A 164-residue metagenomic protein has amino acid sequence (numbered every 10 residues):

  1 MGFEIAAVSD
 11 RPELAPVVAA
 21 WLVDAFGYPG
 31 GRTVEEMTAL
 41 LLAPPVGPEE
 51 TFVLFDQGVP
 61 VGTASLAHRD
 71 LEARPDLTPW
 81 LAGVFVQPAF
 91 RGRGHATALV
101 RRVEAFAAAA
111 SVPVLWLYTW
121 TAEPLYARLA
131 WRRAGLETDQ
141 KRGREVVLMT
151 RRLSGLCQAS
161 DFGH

Functional and structural regions predicted by a protein language model:
M1-E13, G155-H164: Conserved N-terminal entry element of GNAT/NAT acetyltransferase domains
F26-F55: Active-site rim helix/loop that mediates acceptor-substrate recognition in acyltransferases
E49, G143-M149: Short hydrophobic/aromatic beta-strand or adjacent loop that forms the aromatic wall/cage of a ligand/substrate-binding
V53, V59-R69, W80, F85: Conserved beta-strand in the GNAT
V84, L115-L117: Conserved hydrophobic beta-strand within the GNAT/NAT acetyltransferase core sheet that lines the active-site cleft
F90, G94-R102: Conserved acetyl-CoA pyrophosphate-binding loop and the N-cap/start of the following alpha-helix in GNAT-like
A109, P113, W120-R144: Conserved active-site alpha-helix within GNAT-family acetyltransferase domains
